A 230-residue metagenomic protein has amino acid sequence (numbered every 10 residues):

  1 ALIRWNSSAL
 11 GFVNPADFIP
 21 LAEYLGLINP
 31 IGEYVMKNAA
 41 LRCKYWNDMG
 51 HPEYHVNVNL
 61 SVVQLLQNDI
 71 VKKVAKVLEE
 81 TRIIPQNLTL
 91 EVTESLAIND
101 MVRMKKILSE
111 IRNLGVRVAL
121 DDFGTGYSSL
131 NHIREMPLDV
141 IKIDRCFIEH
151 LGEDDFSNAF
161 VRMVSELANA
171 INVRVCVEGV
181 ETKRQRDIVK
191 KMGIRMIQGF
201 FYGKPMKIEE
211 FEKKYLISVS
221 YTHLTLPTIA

Functional and structural regions predicted by a protein language model:
A1-I83, L96, S109-E110, T125 (+1 more regions): Bacterial c-di-GMP phosphodiesterase EAL domain
R4-L10, K37, S61-N68, N87-V102 (+1 more regions): EAL-family c-di-GMP phosphodiesterase catalytic domain
T225-A230: A short, hydrophobic C-terminal helix/tail in secreted or cell-surface proteins
